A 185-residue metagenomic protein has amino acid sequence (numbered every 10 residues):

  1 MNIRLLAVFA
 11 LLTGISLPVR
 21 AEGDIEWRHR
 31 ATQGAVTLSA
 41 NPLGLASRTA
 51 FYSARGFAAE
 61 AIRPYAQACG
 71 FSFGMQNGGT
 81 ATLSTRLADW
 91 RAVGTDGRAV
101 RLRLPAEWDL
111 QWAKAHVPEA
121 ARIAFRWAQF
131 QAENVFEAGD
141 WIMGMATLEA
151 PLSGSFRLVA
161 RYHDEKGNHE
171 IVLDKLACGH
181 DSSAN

Functional and structural regions predicted by a protein language model:
M1-L5: Positively charged n-region of N-terminal signal peptides that target proteins for export
L6-G14: Bacterial N-terminal signal peptides
S16-P18: N-terminal signal peptide c-region/cleavage motif recognized by signal peptidases
A21-N185: Conserved functional micro-motifs across diverse proteins
